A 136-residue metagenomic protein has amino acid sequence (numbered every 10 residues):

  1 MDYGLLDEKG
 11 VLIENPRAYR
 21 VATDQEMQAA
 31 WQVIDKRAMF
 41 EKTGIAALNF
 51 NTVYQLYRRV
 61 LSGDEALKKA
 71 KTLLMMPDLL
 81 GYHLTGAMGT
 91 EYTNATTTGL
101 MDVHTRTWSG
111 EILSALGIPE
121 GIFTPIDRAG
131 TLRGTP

Functional and structural regions predicted by a protein language model:
M1-P136: Glycine-rich phosphate-binding/catalytic subdomain of phosphoryl-transfer and nucleotide/sugar-phosphate-processing
